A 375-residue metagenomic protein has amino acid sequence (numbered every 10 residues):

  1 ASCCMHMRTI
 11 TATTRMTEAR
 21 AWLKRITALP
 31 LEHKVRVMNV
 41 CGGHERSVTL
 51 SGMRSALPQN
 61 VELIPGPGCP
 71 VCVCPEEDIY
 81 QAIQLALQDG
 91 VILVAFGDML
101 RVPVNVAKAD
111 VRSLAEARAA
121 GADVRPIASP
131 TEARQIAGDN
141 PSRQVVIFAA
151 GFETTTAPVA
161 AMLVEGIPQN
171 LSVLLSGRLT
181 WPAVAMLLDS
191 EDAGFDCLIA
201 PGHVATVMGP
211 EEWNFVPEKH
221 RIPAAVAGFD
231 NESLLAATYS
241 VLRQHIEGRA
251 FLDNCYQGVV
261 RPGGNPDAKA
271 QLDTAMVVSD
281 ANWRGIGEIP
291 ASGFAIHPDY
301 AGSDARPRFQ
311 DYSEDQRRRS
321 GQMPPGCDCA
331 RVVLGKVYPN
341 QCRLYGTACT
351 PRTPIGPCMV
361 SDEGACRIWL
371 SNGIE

Functional and structural regions predicted by a protein language model:
A1-M5: Short, Lys/Arg-enriched N-terminal segments with co-localized hydrophobic residues within the first ~10-30 amino acids
H6-S142, T156, L163, W181-V184 (+3 more regions): Metallocofactor- and cofactor-centric catalytic cores in central/energy metabolism, strongly enriched
V40, P65, V94-G97, I147-A150 (+3 more regions): Short beta-strand segments
L63-P65, A120-P130, I167-V184, C197-I199 (+1 more regions): Short, acidic/small-residue loops that bind anionic groups at enzyme active sites
E77-Q81, G138-Q144, M186-E191, N214-F215 (+1 more regions): Short, surface-exposed amphipathic charged segments that create phosphate/polyanion-binding patches used for binding
D139-A149, T154-P201: Active-site histidine-anchored catalytic micro-motif
L174, A193-V260: A conserved active-site cap/scaffold subdomain adjacent to cofactor or substrate pockets
L235-R331: Internal helical hairpin/lid segments
